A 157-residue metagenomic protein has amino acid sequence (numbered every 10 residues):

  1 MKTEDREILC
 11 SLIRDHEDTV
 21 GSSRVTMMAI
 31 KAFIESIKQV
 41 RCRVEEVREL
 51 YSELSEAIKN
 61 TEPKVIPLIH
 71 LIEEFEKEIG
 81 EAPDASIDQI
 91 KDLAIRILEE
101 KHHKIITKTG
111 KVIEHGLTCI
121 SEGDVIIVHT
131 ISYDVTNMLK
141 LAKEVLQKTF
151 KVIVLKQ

Functional and structural regions predicted by a protein language model:
M1-A94: Long amphipathic alpha-helical segments
A29, V112, G116, D134-V135: Internal, well-ordered alpha-helical segments in soluble enzyme and binding-protein domains
A94-H103: Short glycine/proline- and acidic residue-enriched helix-loop micro-motifs that form flexible lids or anion-recognition
K104-S121: A short, well-structured juxtamembrane/interface segment
V128: Conserved hydrophobic/aromatic pocket- or pore-lining residues that grip, position, or stack substrates in active sites
S132-V145: Histidine-anchored nucleotide/phosphate-binding helix
T149-Q157: Short internal beta-strands
